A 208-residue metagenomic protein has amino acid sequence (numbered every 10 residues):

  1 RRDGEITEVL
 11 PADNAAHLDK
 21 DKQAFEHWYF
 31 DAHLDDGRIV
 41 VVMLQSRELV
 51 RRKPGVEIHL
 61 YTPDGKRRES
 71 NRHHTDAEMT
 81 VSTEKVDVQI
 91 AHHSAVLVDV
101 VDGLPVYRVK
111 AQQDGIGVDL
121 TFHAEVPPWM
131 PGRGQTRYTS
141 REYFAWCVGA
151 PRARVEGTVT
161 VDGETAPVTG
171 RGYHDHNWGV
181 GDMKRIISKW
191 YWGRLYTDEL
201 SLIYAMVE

Functional and structural regions predicted by a protein language model:
R1-E208: Structured soluble/peripheral alpha/beta segments that form catalytic or ligand/cofactor-binding pockets
